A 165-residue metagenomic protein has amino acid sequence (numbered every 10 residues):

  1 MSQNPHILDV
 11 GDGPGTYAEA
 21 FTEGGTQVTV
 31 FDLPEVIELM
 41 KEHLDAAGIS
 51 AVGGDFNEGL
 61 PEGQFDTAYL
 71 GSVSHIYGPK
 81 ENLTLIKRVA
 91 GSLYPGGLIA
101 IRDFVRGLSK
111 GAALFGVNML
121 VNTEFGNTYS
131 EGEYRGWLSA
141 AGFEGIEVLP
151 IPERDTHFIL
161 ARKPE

Functional and structural regions predicted by a protein language model:
M1-H6: Short helix-loop-beta connector
V10-V30, P34-E165: Alpha-helical subdomain
